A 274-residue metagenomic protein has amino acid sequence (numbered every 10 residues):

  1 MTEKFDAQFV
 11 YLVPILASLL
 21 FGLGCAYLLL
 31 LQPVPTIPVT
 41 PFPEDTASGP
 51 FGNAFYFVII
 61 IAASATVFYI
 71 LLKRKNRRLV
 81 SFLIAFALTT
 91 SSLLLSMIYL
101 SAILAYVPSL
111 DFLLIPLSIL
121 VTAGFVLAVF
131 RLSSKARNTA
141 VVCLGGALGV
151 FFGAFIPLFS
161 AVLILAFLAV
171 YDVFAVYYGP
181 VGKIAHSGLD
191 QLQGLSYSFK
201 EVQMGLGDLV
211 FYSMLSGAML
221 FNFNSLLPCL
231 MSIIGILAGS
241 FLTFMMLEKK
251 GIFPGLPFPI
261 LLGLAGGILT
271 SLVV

Functional and structural regions predicted by a protein language model:
M1-V274: A membrane-topology feature that recognizes alpha-helical transmembrane segments and their immediate juxtamembrane
